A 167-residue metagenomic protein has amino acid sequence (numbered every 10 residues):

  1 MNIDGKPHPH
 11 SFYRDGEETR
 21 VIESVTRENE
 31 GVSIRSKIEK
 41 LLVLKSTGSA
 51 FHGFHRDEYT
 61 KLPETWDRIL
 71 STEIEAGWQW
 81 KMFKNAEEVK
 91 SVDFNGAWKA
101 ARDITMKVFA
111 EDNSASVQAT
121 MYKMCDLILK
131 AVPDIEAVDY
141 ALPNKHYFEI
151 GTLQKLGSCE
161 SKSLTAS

Functional and structural regions predicted by a protein language model:
M1-K99, D103, K107-S167: N-terminal intrinsically disordered, cationic/polar leader segments that include organellar targeting peptides
